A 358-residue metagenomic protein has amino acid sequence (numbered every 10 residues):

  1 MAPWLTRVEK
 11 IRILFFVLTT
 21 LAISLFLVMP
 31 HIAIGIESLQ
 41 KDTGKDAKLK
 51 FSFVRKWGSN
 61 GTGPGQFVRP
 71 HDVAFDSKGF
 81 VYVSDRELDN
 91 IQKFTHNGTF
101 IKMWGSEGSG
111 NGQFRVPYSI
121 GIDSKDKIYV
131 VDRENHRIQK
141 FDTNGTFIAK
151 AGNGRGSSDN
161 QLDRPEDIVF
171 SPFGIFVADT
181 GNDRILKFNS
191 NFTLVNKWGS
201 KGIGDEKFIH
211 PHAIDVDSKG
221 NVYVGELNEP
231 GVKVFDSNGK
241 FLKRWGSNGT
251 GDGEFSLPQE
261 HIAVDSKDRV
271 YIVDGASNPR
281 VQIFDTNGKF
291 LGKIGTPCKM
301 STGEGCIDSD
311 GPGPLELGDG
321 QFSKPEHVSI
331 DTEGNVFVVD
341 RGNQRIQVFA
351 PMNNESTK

Functional and structural regions predicted by a protein language model:
A2-L5, A33-G35: Short, aromatic- and cysteine-enriched interfacial helices/patches that mediate contacts at lipid membranes
P3-T19: N-terminal Sec-pathway targeting helices
W4-V8, L25, D46: Intrinsic-disorder-associated interaction segments
V17-L27: Bacterial N-terminal signal peptides
P30-K358: Eukaryotic scaffold repeat domains enriched in small/polar residues
